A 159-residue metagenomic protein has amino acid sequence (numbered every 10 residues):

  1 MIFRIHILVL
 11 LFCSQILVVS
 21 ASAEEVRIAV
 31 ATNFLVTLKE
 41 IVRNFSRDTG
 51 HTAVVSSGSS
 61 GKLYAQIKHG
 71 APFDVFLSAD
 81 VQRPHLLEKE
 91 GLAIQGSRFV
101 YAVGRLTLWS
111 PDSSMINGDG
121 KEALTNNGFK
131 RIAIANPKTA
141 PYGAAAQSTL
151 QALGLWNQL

Functional and structural regions predicted by a protein language model:
M1-F3: N-terminal secretory signal peptides that target proteins for export/translocation
I5-V18: Bacterial N-terminal signal peptides
A23-T139: N-terminal segment of the mature folded domain
V36, K138-G154: Bilobed "Venus flytrap"/periplasmic-binding protein-like clamshell domains and structurally analogous long
L155-L159: Short, intrinsically disordered, charge-balanced linker/junction segments flanking boundaries in proteins
